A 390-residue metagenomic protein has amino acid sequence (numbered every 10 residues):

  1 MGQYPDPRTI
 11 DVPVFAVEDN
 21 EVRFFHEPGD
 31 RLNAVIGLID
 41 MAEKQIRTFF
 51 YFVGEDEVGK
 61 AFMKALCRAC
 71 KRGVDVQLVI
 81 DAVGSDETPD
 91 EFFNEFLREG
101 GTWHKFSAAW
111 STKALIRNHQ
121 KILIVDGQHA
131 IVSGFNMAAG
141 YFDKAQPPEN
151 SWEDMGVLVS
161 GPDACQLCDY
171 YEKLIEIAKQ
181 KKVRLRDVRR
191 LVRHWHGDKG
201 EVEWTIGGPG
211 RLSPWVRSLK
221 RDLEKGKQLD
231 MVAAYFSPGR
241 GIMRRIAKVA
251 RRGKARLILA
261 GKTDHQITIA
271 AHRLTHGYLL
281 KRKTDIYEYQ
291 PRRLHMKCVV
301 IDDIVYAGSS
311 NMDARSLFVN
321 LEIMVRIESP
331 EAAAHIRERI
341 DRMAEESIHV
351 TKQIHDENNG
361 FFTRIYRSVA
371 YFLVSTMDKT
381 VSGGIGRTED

Functional and structural regions predicted by a protein language model:
M1-D390: Charged, low-complexity intrinsically disordered terminal segments
